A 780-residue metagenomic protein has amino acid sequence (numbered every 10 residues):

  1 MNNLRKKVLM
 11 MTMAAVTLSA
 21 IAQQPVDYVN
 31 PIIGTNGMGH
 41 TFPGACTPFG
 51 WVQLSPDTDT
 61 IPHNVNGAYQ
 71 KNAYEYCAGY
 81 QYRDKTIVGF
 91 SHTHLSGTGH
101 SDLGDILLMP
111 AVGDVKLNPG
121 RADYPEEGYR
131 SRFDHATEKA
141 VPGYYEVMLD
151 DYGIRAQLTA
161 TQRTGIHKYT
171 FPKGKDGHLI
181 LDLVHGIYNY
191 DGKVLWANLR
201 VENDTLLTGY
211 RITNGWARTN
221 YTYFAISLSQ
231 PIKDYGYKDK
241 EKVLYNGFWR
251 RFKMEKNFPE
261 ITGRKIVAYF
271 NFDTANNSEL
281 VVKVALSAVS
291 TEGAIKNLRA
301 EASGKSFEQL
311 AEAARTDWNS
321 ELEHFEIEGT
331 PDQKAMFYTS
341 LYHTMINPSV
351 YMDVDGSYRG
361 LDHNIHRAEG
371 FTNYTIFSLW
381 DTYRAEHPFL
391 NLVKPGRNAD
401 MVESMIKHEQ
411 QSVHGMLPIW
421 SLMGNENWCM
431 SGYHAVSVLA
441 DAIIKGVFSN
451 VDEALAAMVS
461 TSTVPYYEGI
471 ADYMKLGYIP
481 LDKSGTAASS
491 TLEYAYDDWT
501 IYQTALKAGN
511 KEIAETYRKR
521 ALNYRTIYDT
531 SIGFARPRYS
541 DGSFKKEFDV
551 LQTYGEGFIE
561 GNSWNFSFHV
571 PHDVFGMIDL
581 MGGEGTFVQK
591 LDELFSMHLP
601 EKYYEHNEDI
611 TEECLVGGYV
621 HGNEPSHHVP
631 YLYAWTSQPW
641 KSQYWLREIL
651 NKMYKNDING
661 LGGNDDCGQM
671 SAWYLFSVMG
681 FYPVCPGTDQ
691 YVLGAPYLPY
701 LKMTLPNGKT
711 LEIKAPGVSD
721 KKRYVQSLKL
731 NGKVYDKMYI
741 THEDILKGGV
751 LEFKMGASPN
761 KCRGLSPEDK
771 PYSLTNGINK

Functional and structural regions predicted by a protein language model:
M1-Q23: Bacterial Sec-dependent N-terminal signal peptides
Q23-H387, N391-L492, T500-T526, I532-A535 (+8 more regions): Accessory carbohydrate-recognition regions in carbohydrate-active enzymes
D497: ATP-dependent phospho-/nucleotidyl transfer catalytic cores
A715: Conserved catalytic core of nucleotide polymerization and phosphodiester-bond processing enzymes
V718: Residues that form or immediately flank small-molecule/cofactor binding pockets and catalytic motifs
Y724: Extracellular attachment/recognition segments
